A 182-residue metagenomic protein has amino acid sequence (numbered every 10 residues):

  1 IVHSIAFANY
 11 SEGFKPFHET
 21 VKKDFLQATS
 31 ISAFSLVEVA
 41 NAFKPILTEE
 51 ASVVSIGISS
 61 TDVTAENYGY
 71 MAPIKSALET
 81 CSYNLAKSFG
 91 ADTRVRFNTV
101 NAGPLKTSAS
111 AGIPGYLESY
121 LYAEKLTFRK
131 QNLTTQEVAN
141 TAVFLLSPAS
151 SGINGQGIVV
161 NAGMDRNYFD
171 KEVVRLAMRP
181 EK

Functional and structural regions predicted by a protein language model:
I1-I5: Receiver (REC) domain switch-region micro-motif
A6-D92, N101-T107, K125, Q131 (+1 more regions): Catalytic loop of short-chain dehydrogenase/reductase
R94-R96, I153-G155: Short, small/polar-rich loop/turn modules that mediate ligand/substrate recognition or access, typified
R96-K106, L146, V159-N161: Conserved SDR Rossmann-fold cofactor-binding beta-strand/turn motif
A109-A111, F169-D170: A short local structural element in Rossmann-fold oxidoreductases
I113-F128, A177-E181: A short C-terminal helix-loop "cap" of Rossmann-like NAD(P)-dependent dehydrogenase/epimerase domains
T127-V138, A149: A conserved structural motif in NAD(P)-dependent oxidoreductases
V143, N154-K182: Short C-terminal tail/terminal secondary-structure segment of NAD(P)H-dependent dehydrogenase/reductase domains
